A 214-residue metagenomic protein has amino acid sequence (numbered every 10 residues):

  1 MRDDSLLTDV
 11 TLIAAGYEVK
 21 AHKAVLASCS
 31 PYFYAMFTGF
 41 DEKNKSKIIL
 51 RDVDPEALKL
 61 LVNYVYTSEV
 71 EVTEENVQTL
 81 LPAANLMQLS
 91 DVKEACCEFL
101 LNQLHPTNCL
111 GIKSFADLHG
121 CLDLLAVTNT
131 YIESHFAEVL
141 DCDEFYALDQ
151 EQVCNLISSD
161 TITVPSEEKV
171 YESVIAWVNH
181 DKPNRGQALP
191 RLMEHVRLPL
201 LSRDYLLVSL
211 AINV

Functional and structural regions predicted by a protein language model:
R2-N108, C121, E133, Q150-P183: Canonical BTB/POZ domain core
S114, L118-V214: BTB/POZ-protein C-terminal extensions
